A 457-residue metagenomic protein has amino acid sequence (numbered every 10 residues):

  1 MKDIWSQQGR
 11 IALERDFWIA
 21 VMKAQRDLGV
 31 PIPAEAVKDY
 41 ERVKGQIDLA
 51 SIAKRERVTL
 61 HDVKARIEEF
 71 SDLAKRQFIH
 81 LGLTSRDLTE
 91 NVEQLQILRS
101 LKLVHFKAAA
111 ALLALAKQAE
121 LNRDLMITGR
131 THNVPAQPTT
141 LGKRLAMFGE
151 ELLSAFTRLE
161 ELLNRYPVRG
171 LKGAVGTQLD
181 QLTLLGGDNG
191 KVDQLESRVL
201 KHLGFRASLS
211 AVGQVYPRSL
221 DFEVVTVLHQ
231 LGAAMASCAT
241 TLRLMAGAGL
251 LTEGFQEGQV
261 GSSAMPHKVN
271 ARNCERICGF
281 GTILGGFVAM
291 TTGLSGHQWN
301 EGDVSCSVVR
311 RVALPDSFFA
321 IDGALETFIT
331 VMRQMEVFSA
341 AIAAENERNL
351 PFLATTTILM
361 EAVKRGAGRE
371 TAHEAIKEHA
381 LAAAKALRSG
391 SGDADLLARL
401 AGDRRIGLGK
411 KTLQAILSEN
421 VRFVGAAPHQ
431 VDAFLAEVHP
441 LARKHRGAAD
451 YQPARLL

Functional and structural regions predicted by a protein language model:
M1-Q178, G187-L200, G261-S262, R272-R276 (+5 more regions): A helix-coil-helix interface module used to build multimeric assemblies and to scaffold catalytic/cofactor sites
K2-S6, S51-A53, Q259-G279, E301-D316 (+4 more regions): Short beta-alpha connecting loops at secondary-structure transitions that line or flank enzyme active sites
R15, L60-V63, A108-L115, L145-L159 (+5 more regions): Alpha-helical transition-metal enzyme core signature, strongest for iron centers
E120-G142, T252-K268, E301-V309, R333-L353: Glycine-rich cofactor-pocket loops
K143, F222-Q230, T357-R365: Short, well-ordered beta-strand elements within core beta-sheets of diverse protein domains
S197-Q214: A short, charged helix-loop
V215-L250, G254, Q259-A320: A conserved active-site cap/scaffold subdomain adjacent to cofactor or substrate pockets
I283-R369, A375: Long, amphipathic alpha-helical stalk/connector segments used for oligomerization, subunit docking, or mechanical
